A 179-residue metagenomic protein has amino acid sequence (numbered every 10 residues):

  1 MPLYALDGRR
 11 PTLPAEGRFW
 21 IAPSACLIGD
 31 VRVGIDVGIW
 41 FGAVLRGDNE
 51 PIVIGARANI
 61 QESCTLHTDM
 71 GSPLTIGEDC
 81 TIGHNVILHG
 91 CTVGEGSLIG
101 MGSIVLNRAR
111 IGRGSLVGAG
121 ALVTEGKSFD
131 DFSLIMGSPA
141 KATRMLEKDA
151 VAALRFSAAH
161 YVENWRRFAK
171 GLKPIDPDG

Functional and structural regions predicted by a protein language model:
M1-E16, D48, I54-A56, E62-C64 (+2 more regions): Glycine-rich hexapeptide-repeat left-handed beta-helix
L13-N59, S63-T68: A positional/architectural concept
